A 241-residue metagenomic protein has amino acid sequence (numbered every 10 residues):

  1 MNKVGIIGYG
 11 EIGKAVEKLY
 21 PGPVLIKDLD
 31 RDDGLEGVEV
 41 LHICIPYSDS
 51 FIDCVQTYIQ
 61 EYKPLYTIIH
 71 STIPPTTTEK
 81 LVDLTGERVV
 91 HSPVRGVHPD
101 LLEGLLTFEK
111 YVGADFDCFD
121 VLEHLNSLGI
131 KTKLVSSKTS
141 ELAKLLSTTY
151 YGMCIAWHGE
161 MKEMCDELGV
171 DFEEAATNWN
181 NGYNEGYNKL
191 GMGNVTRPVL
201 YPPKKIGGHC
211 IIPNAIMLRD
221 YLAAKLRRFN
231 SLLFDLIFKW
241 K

Functional and structural regions predicted by a protein language model:
M1-V40: NAD(P)+-binding Rossmann beta1-loop-alpha1 motif at the extreme N-terminus of oxidoreductases
G10-I12, T72-T77, Y151: Gly/Ser/Thr-rich loops at beta-strand to alpha-helix junctions that form or flank small-molecule/cofactor-binding
K18-G22, Q60, D83, D220: Short, well-ordered alpha-helices that flank and scaffold nucleotide-derived cofactor binding pockets
L29-Y66: Rossmann-like NAD(P)-binding element
I45, V55, P64-Y66, T72-E141 (+1 more regions): Rossmann-fold dinucleotide-binding core
E103-T107, I130-K131, S140-A175: Rossmann-like flavin
E103-Y111, S137-T148, V195-I206: Helix-loop-beta segment of a Rossmann-like dinucleotide-binding subdomain
E141, G159-K241: Interdomain hinge/lid region at the active-site interface of Rossmann-like NAD(P)-dependent oxidoreductases
